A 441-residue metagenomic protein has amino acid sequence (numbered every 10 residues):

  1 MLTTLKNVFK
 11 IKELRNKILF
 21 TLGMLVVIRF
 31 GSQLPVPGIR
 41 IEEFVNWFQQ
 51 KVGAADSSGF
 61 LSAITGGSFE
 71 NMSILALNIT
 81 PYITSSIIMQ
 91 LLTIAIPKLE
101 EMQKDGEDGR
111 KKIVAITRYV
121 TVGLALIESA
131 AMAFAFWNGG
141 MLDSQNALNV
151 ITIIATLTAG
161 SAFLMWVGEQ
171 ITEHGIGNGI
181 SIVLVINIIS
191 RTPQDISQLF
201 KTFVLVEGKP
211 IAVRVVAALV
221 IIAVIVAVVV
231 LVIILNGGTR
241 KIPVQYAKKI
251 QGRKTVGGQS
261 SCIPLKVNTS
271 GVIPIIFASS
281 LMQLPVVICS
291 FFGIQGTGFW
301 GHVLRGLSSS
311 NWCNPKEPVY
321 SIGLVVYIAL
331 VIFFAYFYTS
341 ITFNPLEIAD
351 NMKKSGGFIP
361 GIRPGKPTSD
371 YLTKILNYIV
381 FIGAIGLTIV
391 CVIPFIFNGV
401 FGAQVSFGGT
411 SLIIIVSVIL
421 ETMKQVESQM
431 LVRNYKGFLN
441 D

Functional and structural regions predicted by a protein language model:
M1-Q103, E107-D441: N-terminal cationic and glycine-rich segments that engage phosphates or anionic surfaces
